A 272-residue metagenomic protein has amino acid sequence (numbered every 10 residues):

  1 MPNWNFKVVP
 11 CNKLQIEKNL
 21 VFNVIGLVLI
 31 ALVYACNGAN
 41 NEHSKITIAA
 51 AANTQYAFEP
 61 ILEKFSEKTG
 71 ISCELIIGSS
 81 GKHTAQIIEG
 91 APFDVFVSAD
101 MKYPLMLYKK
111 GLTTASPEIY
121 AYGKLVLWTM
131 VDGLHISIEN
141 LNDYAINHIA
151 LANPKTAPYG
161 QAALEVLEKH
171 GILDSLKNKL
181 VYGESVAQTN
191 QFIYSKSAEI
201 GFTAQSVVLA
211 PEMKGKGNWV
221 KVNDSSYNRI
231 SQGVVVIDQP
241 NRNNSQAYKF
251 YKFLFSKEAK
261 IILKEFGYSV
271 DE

Functional and structural regions predicted by a protein language model:
M1-H43: Bacterial Sec-dependent N-terminal signal peptides
C36-K68, I76, G81, A85-E89 (+4 more regions): Exported/periplasmic ABC-transporter solute-binding proteins
C73: Hydrophobic anchor at the start of a short beta-strand that flanks the dinucleotide cofactor-binding loop
